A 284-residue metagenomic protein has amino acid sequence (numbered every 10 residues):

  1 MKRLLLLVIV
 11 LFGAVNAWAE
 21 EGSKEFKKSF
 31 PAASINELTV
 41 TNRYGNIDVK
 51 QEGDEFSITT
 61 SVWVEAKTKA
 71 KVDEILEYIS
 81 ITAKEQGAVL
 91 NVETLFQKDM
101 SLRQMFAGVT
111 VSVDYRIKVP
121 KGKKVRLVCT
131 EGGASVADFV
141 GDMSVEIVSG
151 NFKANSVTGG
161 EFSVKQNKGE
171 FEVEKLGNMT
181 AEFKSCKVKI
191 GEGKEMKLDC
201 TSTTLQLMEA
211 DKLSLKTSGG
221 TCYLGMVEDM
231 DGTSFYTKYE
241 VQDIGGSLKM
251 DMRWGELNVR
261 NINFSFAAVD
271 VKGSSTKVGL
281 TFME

Functional and structural regions predicted by a protein language model:
L4-G13: Sec-dependent N-terminal signal peptides
A17-N42, N46-C129, S135-I147, N151-Q166 (+9 more regions): Acidic (Asp/Glu) and glycine-rich low-complexity loops/linkers that are typically intrinsically disordered
E209-L280: Eukaryotic tandem repeat interaction scaffolds
